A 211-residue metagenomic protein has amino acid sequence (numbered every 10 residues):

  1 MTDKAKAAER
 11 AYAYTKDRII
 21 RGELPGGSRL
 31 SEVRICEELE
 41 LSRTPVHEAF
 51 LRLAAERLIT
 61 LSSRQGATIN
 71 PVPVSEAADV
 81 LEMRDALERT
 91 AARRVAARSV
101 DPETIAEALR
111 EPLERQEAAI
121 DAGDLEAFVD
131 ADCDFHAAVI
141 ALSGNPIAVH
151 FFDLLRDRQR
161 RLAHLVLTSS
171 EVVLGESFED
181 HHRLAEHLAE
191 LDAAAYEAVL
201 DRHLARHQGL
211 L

Functional and structural regions predicted by a protein language model:
M1-A97, Q208-L211: Short linear motifs at protein or domain termini
T15, P45, E76, F135 (+2 more regions): Hydrophobic alpha-helical segments typical of transmembrane helices and their membrane-interface/capping positions
V80, A106-L109, F128, D132 (+6 more regions): Hydrophobic packing residues in well-ordered alpha-helices of helical domains and bundles
M83-A97, C133-E171: Hydrophobic, amphipathic alpha-helical faces that serve as interaction scaffolds
E88-A118: Amphipathic alpha-helical dimerization/coiled-coil segments that flank or bridge DNA-binding/regulatory modules
R110-E117, R161-L211: C-terminal all-alpha effector/ligand-binding and dimerization domain of prokaryotic HTH-type transcriptional repressors
G123, N145-P146, L191-D192: Short loop-to-helix capping motifs
